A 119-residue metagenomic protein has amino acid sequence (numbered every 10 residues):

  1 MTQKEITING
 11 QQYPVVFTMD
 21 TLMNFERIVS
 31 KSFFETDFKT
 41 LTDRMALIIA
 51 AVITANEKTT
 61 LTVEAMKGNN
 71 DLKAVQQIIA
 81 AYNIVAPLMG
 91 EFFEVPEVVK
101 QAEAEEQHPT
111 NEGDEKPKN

Functional and structural regions predicted by a protein language model:
M1-Q12, M23, R27-K39, K58-N119: Charged interaction scaffolds used for protein-protein
V15: Active-site-adjacent beta-strand anchor residues
L22-M23, A46: Short amphipathic alpha-helical segments
D43-T54, N83-P87: Short, hydrophobic/amphipathic alpha-helical patches that form generic packing surfaces within helical domains
